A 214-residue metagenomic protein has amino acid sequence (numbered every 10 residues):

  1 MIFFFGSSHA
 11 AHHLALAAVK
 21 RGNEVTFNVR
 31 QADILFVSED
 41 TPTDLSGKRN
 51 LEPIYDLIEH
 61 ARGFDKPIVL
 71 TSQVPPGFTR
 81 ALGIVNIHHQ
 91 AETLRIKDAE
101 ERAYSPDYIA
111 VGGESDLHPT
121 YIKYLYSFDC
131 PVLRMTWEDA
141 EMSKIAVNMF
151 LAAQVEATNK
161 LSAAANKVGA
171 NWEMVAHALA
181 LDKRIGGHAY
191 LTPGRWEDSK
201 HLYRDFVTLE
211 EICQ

Functional and structural regions predicted by a protein language model:
M1-F36: NAD(P)+-binding Rossmann beta1-loop-alpha1 motif at the extreme N-terminus of oxidoreductases
H9-A10, Q73-F78, L151: Gly/Ser/Thr-rich loops at beta-strand to alpha-helix junctions that form or flank small-molecule/cofactor-binding
A15-A18, L35, V69, L161 (+1 more regions): Buried hydrophobic positions in well-ordered alpha/beta secondary-structure cores of metabolic enzymes
V19-R21, G83-H88, A99-G187, E211-Q214: Internal alpha-helical scaffold of NAD(P)-dependent oxidoreductase catalytic cores
I34, T41-A99: Rossmann-like NAD(P)(H) cofactor-binding subdomain of soluble oxidoreductases
T192-P193: Terminal amphipathic helices with adjacent charged low-complexity linkers/tails
E197-E211: Active-site loop ensemble at the mouth of alpha/beta enzyme cores that anchors a bound cofactor
